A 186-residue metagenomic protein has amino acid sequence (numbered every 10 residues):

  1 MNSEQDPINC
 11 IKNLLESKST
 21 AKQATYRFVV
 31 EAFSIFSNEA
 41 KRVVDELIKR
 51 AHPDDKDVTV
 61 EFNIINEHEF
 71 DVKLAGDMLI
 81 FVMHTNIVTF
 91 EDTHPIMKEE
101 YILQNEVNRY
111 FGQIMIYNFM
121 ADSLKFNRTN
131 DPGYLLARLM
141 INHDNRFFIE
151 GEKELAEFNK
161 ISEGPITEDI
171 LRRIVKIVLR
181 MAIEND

Functional and structural regions predicted by a protein language model:
M1-Q23: N-terminal, Lys/Arg- and Ser/Thr-rich interaction peptides
L14, K18, V43, I174-I177 (+1 more regions): Residues that form generic nucleotide/phosphate-binding pockets
S17, A21, R50, M181-N185: Surface-exposed polar/charged interaction patches
A24-I35, S162-I166, I170: Conserved aromatic-histidine-acidic binding/catalytic patches
F28-E69: Short N-terminal edge-element motif at the start of the domain
D57-H143, F147, G151-E152: Hydrophobic-cavity lipid-handling domains and compact docking modules
P132-D186: Glycine-rich, aromatic-bearing surface loops/beta-hairpins
